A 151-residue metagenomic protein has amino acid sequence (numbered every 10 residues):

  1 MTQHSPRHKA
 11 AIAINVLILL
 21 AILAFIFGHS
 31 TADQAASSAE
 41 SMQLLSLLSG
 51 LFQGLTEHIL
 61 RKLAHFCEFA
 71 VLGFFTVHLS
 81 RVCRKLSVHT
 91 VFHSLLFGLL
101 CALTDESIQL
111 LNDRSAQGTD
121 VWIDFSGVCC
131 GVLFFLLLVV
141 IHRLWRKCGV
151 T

Functional and structural regions predicted by a protein language model:
T2-Q3, R146-T151: Short, charged juxtamembrane terminal tails flanking transmembrane helices
T2-T76: "…centered on the first transmembrane helix and the immediately adjacent amphipathic helix/loop
P6, R81-H89: Membrane-interface helix-boundary motifs at transmembrane edges
A10-I18, H89-F97, T119, I123: Alpha-helical transmembrane segments of integral membrane proteins
L19-I26, V91-L110: Small-polar-interrupted transmembrane alpha-helices in polytopic inner-membrane proteins
E57, R61, F97, C101-A102 (+1 more regions): Active-site alpha-helix of zinc metalloproteases
E68-C83, V128-H142: Membrane-interfacial alpha-helical segments at the cytosolic side of multi-pass membrane proteins
A102-S126: Interfacial helix-loop-helix junctions of multi-pass membrane proteins
